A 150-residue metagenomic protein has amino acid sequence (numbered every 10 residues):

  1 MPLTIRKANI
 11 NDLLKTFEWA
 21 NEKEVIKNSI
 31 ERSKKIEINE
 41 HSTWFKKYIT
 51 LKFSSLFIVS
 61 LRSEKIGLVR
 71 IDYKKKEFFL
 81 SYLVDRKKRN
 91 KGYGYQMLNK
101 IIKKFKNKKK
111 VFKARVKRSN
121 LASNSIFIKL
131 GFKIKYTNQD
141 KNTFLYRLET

Functional and structural regions predicted by a protein language model:
M1-R32: A short, well-structured alpha-helix characteristic of acyl/acetyltransferase catalytic modules
A8, V84, V116: Hydrophobic adenine-recognition pocket in adenosine-nucleotide-binding enzymes
K34-K87, N138: Acetyl-CoA-dependent GNAT
K88, G92-I101: Conserved acetyl-CoA pyrophosphate-binding loop and the N-cap/start of the following alpha-helix in GNAT-like
Y95, R118-Y136: Conserved active-site alpha-helix within GNAT-family acetyltransferase domains
K106-K117: Conserved GNAT acetyl-CoA-binding A-motif
Q139-T150: C-terminal "cap" of GNAT-fold acetyltransferases
